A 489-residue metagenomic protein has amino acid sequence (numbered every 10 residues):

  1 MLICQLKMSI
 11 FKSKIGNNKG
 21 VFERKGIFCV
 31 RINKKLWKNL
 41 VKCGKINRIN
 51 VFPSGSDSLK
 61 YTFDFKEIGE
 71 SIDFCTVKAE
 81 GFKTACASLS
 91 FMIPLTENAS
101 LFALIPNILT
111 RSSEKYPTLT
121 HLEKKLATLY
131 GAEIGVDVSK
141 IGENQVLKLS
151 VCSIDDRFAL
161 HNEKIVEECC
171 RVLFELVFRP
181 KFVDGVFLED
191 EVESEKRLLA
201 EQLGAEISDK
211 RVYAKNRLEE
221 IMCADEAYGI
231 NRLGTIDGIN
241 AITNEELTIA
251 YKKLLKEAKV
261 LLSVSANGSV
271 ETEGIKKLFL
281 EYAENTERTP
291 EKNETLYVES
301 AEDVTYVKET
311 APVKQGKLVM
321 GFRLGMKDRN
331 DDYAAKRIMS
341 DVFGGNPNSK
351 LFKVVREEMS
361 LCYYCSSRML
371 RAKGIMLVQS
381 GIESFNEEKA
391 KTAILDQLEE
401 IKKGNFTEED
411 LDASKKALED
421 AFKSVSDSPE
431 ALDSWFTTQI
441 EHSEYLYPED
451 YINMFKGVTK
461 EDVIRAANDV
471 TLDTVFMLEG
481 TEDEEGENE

Functional and structural regions predicted by a protein language model:
L2-Q5, I10, K14-N17, I27-R31 (+1 more regions): Short, positively charged and aromatic/hydrophobic N-terminal segments
I46-Y130, T235, T248-V354, L395 (+1 more regions): His/Glu-rich zincin catalytic helix
C75, K83-S100, T120-E175, R211-G234 (+6 more regions): M16 family metallopeptidases and their MPP-like homologs
S112-K115, R157-L160, R179-L188: Short, polar/flexible loop-turn hinges at active-site or ligand-entry regions and domain interfaces
E123, R179-L203, P290-E299, D396 (+1 more regions): Acidic/histidine-enriched alpha-helical segments
E201-A205, D303-Q315, D420-P429: Short, low-order "capping/linker" segments at domain edges
A241-T248: Active-site glycine-rich loop that binds ribose-phosphate moieties when present
V458-R465: A short, acidic, amphipathic alpha-helical segment used as a generic capping/interface helix at domain edges
